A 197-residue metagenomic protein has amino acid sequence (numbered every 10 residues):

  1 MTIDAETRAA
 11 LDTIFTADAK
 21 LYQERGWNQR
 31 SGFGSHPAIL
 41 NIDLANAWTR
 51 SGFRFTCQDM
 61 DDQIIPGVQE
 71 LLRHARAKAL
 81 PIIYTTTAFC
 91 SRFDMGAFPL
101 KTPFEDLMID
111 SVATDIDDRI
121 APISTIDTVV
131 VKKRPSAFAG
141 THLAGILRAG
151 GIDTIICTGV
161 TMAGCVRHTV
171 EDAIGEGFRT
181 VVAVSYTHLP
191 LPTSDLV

Functional and structural regions predicted by a protein language model:
M1-T125: Active-site acidic carboxylates
I120-I156: Internal catalytic-core helix/loop-beta-alpha segment that presents or stabilizes conserved functional determinants
I156-G159, G177-L189: A short glycine-rich beta-strand->turn/loop micro-motif centered on a GG-aromatic cluster
V166-E176: Short Gly/Thr/Asp-enriched flexible loops that form oxyanion-binding sites at enzyme active sites
H188-V197: Single conserved hydrophobic/aromatic residue that forms the stacking wall/gate of nucleotide- or nucleobase-binding
